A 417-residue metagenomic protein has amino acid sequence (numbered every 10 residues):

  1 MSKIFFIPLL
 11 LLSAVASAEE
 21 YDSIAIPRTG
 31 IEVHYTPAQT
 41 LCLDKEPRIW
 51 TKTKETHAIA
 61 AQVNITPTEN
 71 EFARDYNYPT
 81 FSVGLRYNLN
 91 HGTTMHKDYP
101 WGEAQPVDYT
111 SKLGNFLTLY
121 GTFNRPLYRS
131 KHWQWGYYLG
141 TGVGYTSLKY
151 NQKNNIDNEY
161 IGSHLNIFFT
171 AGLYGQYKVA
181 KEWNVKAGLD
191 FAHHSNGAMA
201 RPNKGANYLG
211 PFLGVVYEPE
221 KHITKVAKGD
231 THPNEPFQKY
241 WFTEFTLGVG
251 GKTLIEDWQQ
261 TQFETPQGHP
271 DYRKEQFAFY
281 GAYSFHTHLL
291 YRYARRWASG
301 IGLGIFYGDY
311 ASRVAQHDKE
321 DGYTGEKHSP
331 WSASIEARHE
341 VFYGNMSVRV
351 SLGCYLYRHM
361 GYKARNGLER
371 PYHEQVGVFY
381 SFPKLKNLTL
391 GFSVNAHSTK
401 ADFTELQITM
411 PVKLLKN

Functional and structural regions predicted by a protein language model:
E19-T29, P67-P79, Y128-W135, V179-W183 (+4 more regions): Short loop/turn motifs that connect adjacent beta-strands in outer-membrane beta-barrel proteins
P27, T53-I59, N77, S111-L119 (+9 more regions): Residues that define the transmembrane beta-barrel architecture of outer-membrane proteins
T29-V33, P79-V83, W135-T141, V185-A187 (+8 more regions): Transmembrane beta-strands of outer-membrane beta-barrel proteins
Y35-L41, L85-H91, T141-K149, F191-S195 (+8 more regions): Transmembrane beta-strands of outer-membrane beta-barrel pores
Q39-A60, H96-Y109, T253-S284: Surface-exposed strand-loop-strand hairpins of Gram-negative outer-membrane beta-barrel proteins
L43-R48, T94-P100, L148-I156, G197-K204 (+5 more regions): Outer-membrane beta-barrel translocator domains and adjoining extracellular loop/strand segments of Gram-negative
I59-P67, L119-R125, L139-V143, A171-Y177 (+8 more regions): Residues on the lipid-exposed face of transmembrane beta-strands in outer-membrane beta-barrel proteins
N207-K228, A401-N417: Outer-membrane beta-barrel "beta-signal"
